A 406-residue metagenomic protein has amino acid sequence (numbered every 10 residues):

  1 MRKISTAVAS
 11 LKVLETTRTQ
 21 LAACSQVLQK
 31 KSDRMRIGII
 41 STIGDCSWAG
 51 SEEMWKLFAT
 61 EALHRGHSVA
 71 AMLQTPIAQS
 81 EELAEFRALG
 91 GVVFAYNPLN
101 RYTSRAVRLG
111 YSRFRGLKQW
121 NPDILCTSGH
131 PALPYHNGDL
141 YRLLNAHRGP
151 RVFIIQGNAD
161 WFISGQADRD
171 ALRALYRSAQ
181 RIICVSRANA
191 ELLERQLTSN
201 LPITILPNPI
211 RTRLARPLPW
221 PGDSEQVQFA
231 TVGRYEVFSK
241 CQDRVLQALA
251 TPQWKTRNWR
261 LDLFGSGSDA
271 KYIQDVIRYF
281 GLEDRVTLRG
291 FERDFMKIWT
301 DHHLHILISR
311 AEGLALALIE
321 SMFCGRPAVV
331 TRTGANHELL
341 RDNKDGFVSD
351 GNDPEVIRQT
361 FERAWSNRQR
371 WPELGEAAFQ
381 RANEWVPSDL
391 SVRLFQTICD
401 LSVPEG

Functional and structural regions predicted by a protein language model:
L21, S41-A49, W55, E61-A106 (+1 more regions): N-terminal strand-loop element at the rim of the active site of nucleotide-sugar-dependent glycosyltransferases
G38-I40, P221-K240, L246-L249: Conserved donor-binding/catalytic core segment of Leloir-type glycosyltransferases
T127-N137: Short His-centered aromatic/hydrophobic patch
D170, R177-P202: A short, active-site helix/loop in glycosyltransferases that binds the activated sugar's phosphate group
F291, R310: Aromatic "clamp/platform" in nucleotide-sugar-dependent glycosyltransferases that forms part of the donor/acceptor
P327-V330: Short hydrophobic beta-strand element within catalytic cores of glycosyltransferases and related nucleotide-activated
D342-N343, F347-P354, A364-R368: Conserved acidic donor-binding segment of nucleotide-sugar-dependent glycosyltransferases
V356, R363, R370-E384: A short, well-ordered alpha-helix in the C-terminal region of glycosyltransferases
